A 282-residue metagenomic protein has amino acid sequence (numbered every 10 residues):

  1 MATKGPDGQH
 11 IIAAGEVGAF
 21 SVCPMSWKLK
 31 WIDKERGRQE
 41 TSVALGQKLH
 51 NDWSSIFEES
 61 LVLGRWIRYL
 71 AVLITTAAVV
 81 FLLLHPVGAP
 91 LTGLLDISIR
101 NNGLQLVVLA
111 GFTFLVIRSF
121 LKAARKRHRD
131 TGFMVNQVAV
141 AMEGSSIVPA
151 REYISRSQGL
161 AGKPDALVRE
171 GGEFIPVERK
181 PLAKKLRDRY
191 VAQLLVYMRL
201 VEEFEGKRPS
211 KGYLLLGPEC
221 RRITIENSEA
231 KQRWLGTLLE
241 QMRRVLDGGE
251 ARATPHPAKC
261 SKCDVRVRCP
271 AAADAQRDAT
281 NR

Functional and structural regions predicted by a protein language model:
M1-G64, A161, F174: Cytosolic juxtamembrane N-terminal segments of multi-pass membrane proteins
A2-K4, P149-A161, R169-E170, K185-R189 (+1 more regions): Metal-dependent nuclease catalytic regions and adjoining charged, substrate-binding loops involved in nucleic-acid end
C23, L160-K184, V196-R199: Conserved catalytic cores of phosphodiester-cleaving nucleases, focusing on short active-site segments
E58-L70, S98-G103: Juxtamembrane/start-of-transmembrane alpha-helix segments at the extracytoplasmic/lumenal side of membrane anchors
L63-G64, G88-T92, T113-E143: Transmembrane-cytosolic junction motif
W66-V87: Canonical alpha-helical transmembrane segments of integral membrane proteins
L82-G111: Hydrophobic alpha-helical transmembrane segments
V191-E203: An active-site-proximal "capping" alpha-helix that borders the catalytic cofactor pocket
